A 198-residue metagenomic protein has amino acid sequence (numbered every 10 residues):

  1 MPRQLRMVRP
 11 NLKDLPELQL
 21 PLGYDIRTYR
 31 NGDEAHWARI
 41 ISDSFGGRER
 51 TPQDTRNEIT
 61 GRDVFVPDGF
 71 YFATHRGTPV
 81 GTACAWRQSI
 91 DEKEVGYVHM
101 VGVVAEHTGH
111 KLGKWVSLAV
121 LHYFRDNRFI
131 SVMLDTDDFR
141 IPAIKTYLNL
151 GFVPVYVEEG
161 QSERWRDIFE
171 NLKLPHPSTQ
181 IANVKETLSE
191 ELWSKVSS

Functional and structural regions predicted by a protein language model:
M1-L22: Acyl-donor-binding surface of acyltransferase catalytic domains
D25-W37: A short beta-loop-alpha structural element at the N-terminal edge of CoA-dependent acyl/N-acetyltransferase catalytic
Y29, V101-V103, T136: Hydrophobic adenine-recognition pocket in adenosine-nucleotide-binding enzymes
S42-V103: A conserved beta-strand-loop-helix scaffold within acyl/acetyltransferase catalytic domains
V103, G109-D126, K145-N149: Conserved acetyl-CoA-binding loop-helix of GNAT-fold acetyltransferases
F124-T136: Conserved GNAT acetyl-CoA-binding A-motif
L134-I144, G160-R166, E170: Conserved beta-strand-loop-alpha-helix junction that forms the acyl-donor binding cleft
L148-Y156: Conserved acetyl-CoA-binding loop of GNAT-fold acetyltransferases
